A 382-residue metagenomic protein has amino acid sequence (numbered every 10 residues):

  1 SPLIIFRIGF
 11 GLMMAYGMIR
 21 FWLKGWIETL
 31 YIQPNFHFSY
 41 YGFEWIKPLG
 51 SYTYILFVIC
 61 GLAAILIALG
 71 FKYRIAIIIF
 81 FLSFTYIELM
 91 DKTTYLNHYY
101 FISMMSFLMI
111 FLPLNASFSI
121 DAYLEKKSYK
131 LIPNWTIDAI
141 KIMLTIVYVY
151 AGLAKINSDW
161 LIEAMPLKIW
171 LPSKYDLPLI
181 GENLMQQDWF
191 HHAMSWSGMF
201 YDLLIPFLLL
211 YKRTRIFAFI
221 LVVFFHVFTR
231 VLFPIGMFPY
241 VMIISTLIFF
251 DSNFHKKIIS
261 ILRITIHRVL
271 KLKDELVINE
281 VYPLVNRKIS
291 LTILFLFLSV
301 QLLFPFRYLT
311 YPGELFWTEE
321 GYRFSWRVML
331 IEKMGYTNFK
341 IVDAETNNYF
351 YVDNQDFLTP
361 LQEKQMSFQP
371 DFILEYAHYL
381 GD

Functional and structural regions predicted by a protein language model:
S1-D382: Alpha-helical membrane-anchoring segments
